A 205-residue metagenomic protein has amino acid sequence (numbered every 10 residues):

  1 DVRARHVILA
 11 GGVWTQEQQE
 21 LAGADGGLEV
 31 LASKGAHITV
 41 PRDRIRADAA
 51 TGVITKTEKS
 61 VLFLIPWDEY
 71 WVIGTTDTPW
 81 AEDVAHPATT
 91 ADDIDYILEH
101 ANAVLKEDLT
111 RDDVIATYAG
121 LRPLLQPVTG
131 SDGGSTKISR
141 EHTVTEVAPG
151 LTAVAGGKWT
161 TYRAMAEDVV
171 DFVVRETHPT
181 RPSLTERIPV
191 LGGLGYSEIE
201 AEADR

Functional and structural regions predicted by a protein language model:
V2-H6, A10: Core beta-strand elements of the Rossmann-like FAD/NAD(P) dinucleotide-binding domain in flavoenzyme oxidoreductases
H6, E17-V72, T78-R205: C-terminal catalytic lobe of FAD-dependent flavoproteins
